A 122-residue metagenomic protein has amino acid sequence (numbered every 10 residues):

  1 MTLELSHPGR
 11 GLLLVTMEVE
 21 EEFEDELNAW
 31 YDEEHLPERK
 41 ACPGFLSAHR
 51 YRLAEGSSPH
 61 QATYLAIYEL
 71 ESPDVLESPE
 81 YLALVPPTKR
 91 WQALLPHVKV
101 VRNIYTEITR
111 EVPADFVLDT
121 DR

Functional and structural regions predicted by a protein language model:
M1-R122: Macromolecular interaction modules
